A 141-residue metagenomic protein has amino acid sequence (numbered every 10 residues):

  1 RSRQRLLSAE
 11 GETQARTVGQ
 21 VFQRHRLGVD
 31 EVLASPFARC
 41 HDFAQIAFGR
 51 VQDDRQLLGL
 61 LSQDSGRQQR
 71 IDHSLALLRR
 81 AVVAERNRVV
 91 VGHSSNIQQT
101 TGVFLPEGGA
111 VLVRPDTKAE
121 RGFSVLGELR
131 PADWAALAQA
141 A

Functional and structural regions predicted by a protein language model:
R1-R55, L60-D64, V103-A132, L137-A141: Active-site-proximal alpha-helix that buttresses catalytic centers in soluble enzyme cores
V18-V21, S74-L78, Q98: A generic local structural motif
L33-A34, R86-G92, N96: Beta-strand elements within well-structured catalytic alpha/beta cores of enzymes that handle phosphate/sulfate esters
L57-R67, I71-R79: All-alpha RGS (Regulator of G-protein Signaling) helical domain and cognate RGS-like helical scaffolds
I71-A84, W134-A141: A polyampholytic, Gly/Pro-enriched intrinsically disordered region
R80-R86, P115-A119: A short, structured loop/turn motif at beta-sheet edges
S94-Q98, D116-T117: Short, flexible beta-strand-to-coil junctions
